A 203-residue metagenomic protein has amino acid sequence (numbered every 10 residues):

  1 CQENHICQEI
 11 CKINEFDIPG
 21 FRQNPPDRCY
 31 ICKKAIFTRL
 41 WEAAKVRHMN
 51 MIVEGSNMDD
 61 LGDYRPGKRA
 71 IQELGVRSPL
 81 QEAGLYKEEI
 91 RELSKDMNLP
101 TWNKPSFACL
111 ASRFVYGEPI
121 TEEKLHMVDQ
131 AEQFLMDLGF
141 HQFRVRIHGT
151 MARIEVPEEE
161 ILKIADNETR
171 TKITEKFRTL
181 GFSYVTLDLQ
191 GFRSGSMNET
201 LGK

Functional and structural regions predicted by a protein language model:
C1-D96, D137, A152, E168 (+3 more regions): ATP-dependent adenylation/nucleotidyltransferase module used to activate substrates
I13, S56, P105-S106, I147 (+1 more regions): Proline- and acidic/polar-enriched loop/turn elements at helix boundaries
R28, C32, I120-M127, A165: Catalytic cores of large soluble enzymes that bind and process phosphate-bearing ligands
C29, Q81, V115, P157-E159: A broad detector of the eukaryotic-type serine/threonine protein kinase catalytic domain
A35, E42, G62-K68, N103-R113 (+2 more regions): A short, terminal or domain-edge coil/loop segment
I52-G55, C109-A111, R144-R146, E155: Short, conserved beta-strand edge motifs with alternating hydrophobic and charged residues
Q81-K87, R91-L135, H141-R144: Mid-to-C-terminal catalytic subdomains of enzymes that bind/position adenosyl phosphate moieties or nucleic-acid
D129-K203: Peripheral terminal appendages
